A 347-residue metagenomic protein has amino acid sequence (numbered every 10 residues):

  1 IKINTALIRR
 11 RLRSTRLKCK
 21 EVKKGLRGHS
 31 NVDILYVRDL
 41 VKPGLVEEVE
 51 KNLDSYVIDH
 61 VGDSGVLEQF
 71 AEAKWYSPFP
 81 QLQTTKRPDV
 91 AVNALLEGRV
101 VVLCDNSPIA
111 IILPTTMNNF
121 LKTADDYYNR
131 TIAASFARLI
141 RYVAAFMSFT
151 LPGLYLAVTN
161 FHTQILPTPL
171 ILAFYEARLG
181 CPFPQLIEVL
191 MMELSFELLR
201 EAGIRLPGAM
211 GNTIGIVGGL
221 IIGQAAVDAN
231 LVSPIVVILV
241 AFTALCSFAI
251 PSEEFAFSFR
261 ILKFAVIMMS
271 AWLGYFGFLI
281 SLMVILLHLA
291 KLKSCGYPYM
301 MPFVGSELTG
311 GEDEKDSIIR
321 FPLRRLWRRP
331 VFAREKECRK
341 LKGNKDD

Functional and structural regions predicted by a protein language model:
I1-Q185, S294-P322, V331-D347: Cytosolic regulatory modules rich in charged/polar residues
R27, A110, I214, A241 (+1 more regions): Positions that flank functional sites
A144-T163, Y175-E253, S258-F259, F264-S270 (+1 more regions): Transmembrane alpha-helix detector for multi-pass membrane proteins
P234-V236, V240-D347: Hydrophobic alpha-helical transmembrane segments of membrane transport and translocation systems, primarily multi-pass
